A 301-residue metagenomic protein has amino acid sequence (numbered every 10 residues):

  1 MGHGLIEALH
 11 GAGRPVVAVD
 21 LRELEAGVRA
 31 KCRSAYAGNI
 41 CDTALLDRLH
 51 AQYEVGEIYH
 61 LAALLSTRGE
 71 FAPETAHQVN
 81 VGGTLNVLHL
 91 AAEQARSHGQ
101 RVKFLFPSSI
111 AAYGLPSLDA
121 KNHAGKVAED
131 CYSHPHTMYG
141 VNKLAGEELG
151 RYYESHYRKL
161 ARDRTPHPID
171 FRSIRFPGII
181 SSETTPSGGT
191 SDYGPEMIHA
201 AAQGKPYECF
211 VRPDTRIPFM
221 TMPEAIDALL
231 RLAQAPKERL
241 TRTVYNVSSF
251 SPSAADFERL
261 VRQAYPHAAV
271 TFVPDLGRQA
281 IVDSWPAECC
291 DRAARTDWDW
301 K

Functional and structural regions predicted by a protein language model:
G2-H3: N-terminal Rossmann-fold NAD(P) dinucleotide-binding loop
A30-D42: Rossmann-fold cofactor-recognition segment
I40-V79: NAD(P)H-binding glycine-rich loop region in Rossmannoid oxidoreductase-like domains and their noncatalytic homologs
G69-E70, D130-H134, A161, P166 (+2 more regions): A conserved pocket-lining segment of Rossmann-fold NAD(P)-dependent short-chain dehydrogenase/reductase
L85-M138: Conserved Rossmann-fold NAD(P)-dependent oxidoreductase catalytic core, especially the SDR/UDP-sugar
L115-L118, H134-F171, A202: Active-site Tyr-X1-5-Lys
L144, H167, I179-P195, M222-P223 (+1 more regions): Glycine/proline-rich active-site loop of Rossmann-fold NAD(P)-dependent oxidoreductases
K205, F210-P213, P218-K301: C-terminal substrate-binding subdomain of Rossmann-fold SDR/epimerase-dehydratase oxidoreductases
